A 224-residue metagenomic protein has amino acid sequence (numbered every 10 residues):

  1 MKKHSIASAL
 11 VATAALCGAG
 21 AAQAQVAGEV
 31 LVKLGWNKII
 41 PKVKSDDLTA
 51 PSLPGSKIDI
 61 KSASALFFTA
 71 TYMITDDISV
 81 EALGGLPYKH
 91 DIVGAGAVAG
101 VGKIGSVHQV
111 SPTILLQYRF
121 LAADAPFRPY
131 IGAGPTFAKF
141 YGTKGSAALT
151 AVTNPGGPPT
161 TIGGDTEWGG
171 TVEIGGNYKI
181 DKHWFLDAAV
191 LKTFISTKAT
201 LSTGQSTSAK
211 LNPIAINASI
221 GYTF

Functional and structural regions predicted by a protein language model:
M1-G28: Cleavable N-terminal export/targeting peptides
Q23-T69, G221-T223: Short glycine/proline- and aromatic-enriched beta-strand/turn motifs that initiate or cap beta-hairpins
A27-E29, A63-S64, Q109-V110, E167-G169 (+1 more regions): Membrane-spanning beta-strands of outer-membrane beta-barrel proteins
E29, K38-K42, T69-A148, P213-F224: Gram-negative (and chloroplast) outer-membrane scaffold detector with strong preference for beta-barrel transmembrane
K44-I58, Y88-Q109, K139-T166, T197-K210: Flexible, solvent-exposed loop segments that connect beta-strands
T69-T71, G175-K179: Short, conserved structural micro-motifs that define repeat-unit consensus positions and nucleotide-binding loops
K89-V93, D181-F224: Predominantly the C-terminal beta-signal and adjacent terminal strand-loop region of outer-membrane beta-barrel
